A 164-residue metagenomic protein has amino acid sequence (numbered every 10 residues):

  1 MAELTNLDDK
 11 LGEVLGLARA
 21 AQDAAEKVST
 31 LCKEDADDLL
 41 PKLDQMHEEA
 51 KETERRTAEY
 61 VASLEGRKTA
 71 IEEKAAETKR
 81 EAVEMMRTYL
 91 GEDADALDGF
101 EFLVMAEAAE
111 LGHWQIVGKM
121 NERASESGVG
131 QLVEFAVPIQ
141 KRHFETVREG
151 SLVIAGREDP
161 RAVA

Functional and structural regions predicted by a protein language model:
M1-A164: Amphipathic alpha-helical hairpins
